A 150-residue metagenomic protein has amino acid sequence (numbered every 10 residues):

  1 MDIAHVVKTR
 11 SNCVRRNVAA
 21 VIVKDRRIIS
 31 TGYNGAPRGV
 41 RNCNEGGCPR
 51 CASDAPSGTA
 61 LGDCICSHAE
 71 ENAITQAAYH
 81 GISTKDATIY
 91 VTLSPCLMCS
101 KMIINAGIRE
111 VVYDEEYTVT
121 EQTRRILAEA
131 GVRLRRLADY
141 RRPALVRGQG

Functional and structural regions predicted by a protein language model:
M1-G150: Zinc-dependent deaminase catalytic domain
